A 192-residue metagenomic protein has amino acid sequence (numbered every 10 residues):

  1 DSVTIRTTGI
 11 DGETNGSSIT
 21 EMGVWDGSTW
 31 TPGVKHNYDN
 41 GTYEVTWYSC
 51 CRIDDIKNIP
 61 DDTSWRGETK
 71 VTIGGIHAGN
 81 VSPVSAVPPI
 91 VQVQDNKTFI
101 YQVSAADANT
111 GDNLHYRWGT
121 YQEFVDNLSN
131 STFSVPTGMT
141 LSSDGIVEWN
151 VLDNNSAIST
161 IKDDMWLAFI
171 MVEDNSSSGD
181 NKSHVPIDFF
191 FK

Functional and structural regions predicted by a protein language model:
D1-K192: Long, compositionally biased, intrinsically disordered segments
